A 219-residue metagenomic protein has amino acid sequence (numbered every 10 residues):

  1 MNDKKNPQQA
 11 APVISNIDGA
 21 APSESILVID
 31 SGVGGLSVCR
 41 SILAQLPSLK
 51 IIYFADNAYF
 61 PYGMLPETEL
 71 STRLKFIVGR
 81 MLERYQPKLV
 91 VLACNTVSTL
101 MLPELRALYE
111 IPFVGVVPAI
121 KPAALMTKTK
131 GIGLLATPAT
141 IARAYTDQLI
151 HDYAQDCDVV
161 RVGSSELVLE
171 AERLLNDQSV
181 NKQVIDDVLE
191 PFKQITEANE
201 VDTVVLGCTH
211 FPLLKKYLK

Functional and structural regions predicted by a protein language model:
N2-K219: Non-catalytic structural scaffold of enzyme domains
